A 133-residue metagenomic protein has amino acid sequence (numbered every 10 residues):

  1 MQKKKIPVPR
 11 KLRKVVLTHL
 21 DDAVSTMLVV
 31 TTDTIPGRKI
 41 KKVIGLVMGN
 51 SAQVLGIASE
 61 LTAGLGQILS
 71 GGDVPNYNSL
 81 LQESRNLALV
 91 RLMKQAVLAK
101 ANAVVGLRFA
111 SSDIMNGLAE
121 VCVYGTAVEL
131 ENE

Functional and structural regions predicted by a protein language model:
Q2-S59, L98-A99, A119-E133: N-terminal presequence-like segments and the immediate start of the first folded domain
L12-V15, L87, A110: Small/flexible residues
T32-I35, F109-I114: Short, solvent-exposed loop/turn elements at beta->coil junctions and helix N-caps that rim active or binding pockets
V47, A52-Q53, E60-R108: Short, well-ordered alpha-helical segments
T62-G64, I114, C122: Hydrophobic alpha-helical segments
